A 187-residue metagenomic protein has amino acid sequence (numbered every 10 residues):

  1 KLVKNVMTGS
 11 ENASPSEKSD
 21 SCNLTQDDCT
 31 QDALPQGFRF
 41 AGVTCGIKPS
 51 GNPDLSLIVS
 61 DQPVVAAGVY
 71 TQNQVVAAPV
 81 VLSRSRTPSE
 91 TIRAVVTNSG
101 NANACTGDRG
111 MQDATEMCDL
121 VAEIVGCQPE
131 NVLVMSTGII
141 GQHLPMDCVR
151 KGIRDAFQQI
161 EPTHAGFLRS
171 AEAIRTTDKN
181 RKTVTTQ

Functional and structural regions predicted by a protein language model:
L2-T71: N-terminal amphipathic/basic leader segments beginning at the initiator methionine
G42-K48, G68-T71, S83-T87, I174-D178 (+1 more regions): A generic local secondary-structure boundary/capping motif
I47-S50, G68, Q72, S89 (+3 more regions): Catalytic cores of large soluble enzymes that bind and process phosphate-bearing ligands
I58-T91: Active-site-flanking structural segment that lines cofactor/substrate pockets
I58-V59, V96-N98, V134-S136: Short beta-strand segments
Q62, S85, G100-A102, T137-I139: Short, ordered loop/turn segments at secondary-structure junctions
V96-G126: Alpha-helical support elements that line or immediately flank enzyme active sites and cofactor-binding pockets
T115-E116, L120-Q187: Glycine-rich, mobile lid/loop segments that gate access to catalytic sites or pores
